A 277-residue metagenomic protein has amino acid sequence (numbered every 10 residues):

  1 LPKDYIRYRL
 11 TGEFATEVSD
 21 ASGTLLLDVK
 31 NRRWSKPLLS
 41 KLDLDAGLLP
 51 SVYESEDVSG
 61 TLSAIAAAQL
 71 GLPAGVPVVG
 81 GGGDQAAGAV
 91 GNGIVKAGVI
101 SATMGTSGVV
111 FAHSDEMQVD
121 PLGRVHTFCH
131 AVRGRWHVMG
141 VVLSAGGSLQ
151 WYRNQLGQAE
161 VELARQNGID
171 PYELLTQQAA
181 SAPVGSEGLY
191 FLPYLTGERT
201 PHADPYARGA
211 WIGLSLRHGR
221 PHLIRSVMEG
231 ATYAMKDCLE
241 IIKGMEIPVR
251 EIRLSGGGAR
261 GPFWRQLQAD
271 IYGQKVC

Functional and structural regions predicted by a protein language model:
L1-T16, D20, L25-K36, S40-D43 (+2 more regions): Active-site core segments that coordinate phosphate-bearing ligands/cofactors across diverse enzyme families
L42-E54: A conserved helix-loop-beta module that forms one wall/lid of the active-site cleft in ATP-utilizing catalytic domains
